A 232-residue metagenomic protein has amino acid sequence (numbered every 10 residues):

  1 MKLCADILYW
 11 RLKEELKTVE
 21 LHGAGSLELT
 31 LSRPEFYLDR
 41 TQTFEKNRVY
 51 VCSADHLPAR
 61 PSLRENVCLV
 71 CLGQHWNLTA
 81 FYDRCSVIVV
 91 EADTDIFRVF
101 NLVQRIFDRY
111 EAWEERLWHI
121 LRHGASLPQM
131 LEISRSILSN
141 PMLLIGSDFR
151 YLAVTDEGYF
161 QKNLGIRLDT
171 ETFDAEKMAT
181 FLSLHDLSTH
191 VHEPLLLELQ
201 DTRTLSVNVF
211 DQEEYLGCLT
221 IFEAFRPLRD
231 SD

Functional and structural regions predicted by a protein language model:
M1-D232: Alpha-helical/coil-rich non-catalytic "connector" segments in signaling and regulatory proteins
